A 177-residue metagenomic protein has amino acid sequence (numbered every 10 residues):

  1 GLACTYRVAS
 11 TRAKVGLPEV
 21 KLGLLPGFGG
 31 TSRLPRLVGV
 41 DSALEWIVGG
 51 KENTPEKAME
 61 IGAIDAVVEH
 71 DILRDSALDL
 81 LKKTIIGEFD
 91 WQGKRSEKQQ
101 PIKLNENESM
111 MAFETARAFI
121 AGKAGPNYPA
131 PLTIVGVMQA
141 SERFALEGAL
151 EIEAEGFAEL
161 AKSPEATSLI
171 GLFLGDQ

Functional and structural regions predicted by a protein language model:
L2-A3, D41-G156, L174-G175: Amphipathic alpha-helical segments at domain termini/boundaries
L2-I47, E60-I61, A77-L80: CoA-thioester-processing core
Y6, A158, S168-G171: Long, structured ligand/cofactor-binding scaffold of large enzymes
A13, L22, G29-P35, L80 (+5 more regions): Residue-level detector of solvent-exposed, low-hydrophobicity positions
E165, L169-Q177: NAD(P)-dependent dehydrogenase/reductase Rossmann-like domain
